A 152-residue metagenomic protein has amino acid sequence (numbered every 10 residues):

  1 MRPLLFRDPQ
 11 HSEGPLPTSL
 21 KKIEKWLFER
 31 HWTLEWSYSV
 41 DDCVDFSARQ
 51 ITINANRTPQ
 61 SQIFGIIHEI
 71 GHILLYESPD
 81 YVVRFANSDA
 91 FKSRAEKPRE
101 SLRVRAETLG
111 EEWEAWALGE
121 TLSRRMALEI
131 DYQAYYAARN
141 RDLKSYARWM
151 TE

Functional and structural regions predicted by a protein language model:
M1-I51, T58-P59, R105-W113, T121: Auxiliary, metal-adjacent structural segments of Zn-dependent hydrolase domains
C43, Y76-W113, Y136: Post-HEXXH active-site segment of zinc metalloproteases
I51, H68-I70, V83, S88-A90 (+2 more regions): General N-terminal targeting signals
N54-N56, S78: Histidine- and/or cysteine-centered catalytic micro-motif in compact active-site loops
T58-S61, S101-E112, A117-E152: Long, well-structured alpha-helical subdomains associated with metal-dependent extracellular/ecto-lumenal hydrolases
S61-Q62, I73, V82-V83: Short active-site-adjacent helix-start/loop capping segments
F64-E77: Active-site recognition of the HExxH zinc-binding catalytic motif
